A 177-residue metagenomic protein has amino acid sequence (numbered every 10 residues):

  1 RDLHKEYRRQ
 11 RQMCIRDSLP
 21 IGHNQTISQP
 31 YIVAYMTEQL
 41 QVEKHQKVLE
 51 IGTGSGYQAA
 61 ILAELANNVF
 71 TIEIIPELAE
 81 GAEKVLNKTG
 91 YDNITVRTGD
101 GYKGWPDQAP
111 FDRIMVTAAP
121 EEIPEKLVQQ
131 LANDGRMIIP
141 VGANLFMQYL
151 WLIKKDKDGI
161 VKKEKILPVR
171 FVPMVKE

Functional and structural regions predicted by a protein language model:
R1-I15: Single conserved hydrophobic/aromatic residue that forms the stacking wall/gate of nucleotide- or nucleobase-binding
L3, T37, Y102-K103: Short hydrophobic/charged patches on amphipathic alpha-helices used for structural packing and interfaces
Y7, T26-Q29, V33, S55 (+1 more regions): Short, conserved glycine- and acidic-residue-centered signature motifs in active-site or ligand-binding loops
D17-S18, H23-Q46: Conserved alpha-helix/loop element of class I SAM-dependent methyltransferases that forms part of the SAM/SAH-binding
Q41-I160: Conserved nucleotide-cofactor-binding alpha/beta core module
L150-E177: Substrate-binding/catalytic lobe of Class I Rossmann-like enzymes that use SAM or dcSAM, i.e., the mid-to-C-terminal
